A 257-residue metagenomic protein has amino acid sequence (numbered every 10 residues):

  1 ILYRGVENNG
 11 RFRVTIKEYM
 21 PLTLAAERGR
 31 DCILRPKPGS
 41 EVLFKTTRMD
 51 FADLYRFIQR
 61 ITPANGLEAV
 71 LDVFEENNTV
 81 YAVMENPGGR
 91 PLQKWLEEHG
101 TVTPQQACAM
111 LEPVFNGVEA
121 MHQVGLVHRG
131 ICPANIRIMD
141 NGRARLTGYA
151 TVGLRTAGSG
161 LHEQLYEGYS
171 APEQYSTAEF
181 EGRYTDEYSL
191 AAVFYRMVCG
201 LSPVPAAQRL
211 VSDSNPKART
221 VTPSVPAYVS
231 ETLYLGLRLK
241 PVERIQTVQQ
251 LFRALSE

Functional and structural regions predicted by a protein language model:
N8-A52: ATP-binding glycine-rich loop module of kinase domains
T46, L54-N65: Structural motif at the C-terminus of the N-lobe alphaC helix and the adjacent alphaC-beta4 loop of the Hanks-type
D72-V73: Activation-segment/catalytic-loop signature of the eukaryotic protein kinase fold
E76-P91, W95: Conserved short submotifs of the Hanks-type protein kinase catalytic core that shape the nucleotide-binding pocket
M110-L111: Activation segment signature within eukaryotic-like protein kinase domains
V114-L126: Protein kinase catalytic-loop region centered on the HRD/HxD motif
N135-G148: Conserved protein kinase catalytic/activation segment
G168-S256: C-terminal lobe helix-coil module of Hanks-type protein kinase domains
